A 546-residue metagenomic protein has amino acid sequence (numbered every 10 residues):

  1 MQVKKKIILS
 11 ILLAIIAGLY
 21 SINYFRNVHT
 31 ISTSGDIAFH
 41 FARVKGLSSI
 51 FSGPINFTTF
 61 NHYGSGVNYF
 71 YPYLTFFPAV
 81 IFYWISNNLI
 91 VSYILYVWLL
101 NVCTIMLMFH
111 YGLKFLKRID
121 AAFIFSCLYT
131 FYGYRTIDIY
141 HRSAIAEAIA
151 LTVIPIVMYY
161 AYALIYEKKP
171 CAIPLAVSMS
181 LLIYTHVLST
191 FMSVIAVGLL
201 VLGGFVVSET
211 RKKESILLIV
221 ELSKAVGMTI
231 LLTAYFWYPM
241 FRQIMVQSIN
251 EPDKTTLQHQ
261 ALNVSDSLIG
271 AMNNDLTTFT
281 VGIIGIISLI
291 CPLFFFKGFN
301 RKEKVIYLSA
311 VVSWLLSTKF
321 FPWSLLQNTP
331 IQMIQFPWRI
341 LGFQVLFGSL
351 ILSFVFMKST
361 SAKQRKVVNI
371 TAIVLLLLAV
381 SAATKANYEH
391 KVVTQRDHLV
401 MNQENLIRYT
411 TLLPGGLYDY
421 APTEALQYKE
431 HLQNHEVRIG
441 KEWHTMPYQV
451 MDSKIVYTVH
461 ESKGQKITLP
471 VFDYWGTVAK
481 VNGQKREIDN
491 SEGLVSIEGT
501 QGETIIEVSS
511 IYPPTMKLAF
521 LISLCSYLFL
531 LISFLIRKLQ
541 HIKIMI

Functional and structural regions predicted by a protein language model:
M1-N23, F529-I546: Start-transfer (signal-anchor) and selected internal transmembrane alpha helices of multi-pass inner/ER membrane
A17-L116, D120-V153, L188: Active-site lumenal/periplasmic loops and adjacent helix-entry segments of GT-C-fold, multi-pass membrane
G18-R26, I50, A121-Y140, L232-E251 (+2 more regions): Membrane-interface helix-loop junctions at the exits of transmembrane helices
V157-C171: Membrane-interface transmembrane helices that cradle and orient dolichyl/undecaprenyl
Y160, A172-V187, A225-L231, V312: Membrane-interface alpha helices of multi-pass inner-membrane proteins
S193-G227: Perimembrane helix-loop-helix junctions
L218-L222, V226-F294, E404-T423: Periplasmic/ER-lumenal interhelical loops and adjacent helix-loop junctions in multi-pass membrane proteins
L426-I546: Active-site-proximal, structured, solvent-exposed surfaces of multi-pass membrane proteins that position macromolecular
